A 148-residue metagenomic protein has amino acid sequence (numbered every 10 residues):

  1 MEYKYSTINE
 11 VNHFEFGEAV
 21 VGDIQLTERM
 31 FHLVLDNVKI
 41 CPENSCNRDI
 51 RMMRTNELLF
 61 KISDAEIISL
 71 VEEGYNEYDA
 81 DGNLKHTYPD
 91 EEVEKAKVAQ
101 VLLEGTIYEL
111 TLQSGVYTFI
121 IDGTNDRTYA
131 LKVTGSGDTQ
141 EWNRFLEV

Functional and structural regions predicted by a protein language model:
M1-V148: Surface-exposed, interaction-prone regions used to assemble/regulate multi-protein complexes
